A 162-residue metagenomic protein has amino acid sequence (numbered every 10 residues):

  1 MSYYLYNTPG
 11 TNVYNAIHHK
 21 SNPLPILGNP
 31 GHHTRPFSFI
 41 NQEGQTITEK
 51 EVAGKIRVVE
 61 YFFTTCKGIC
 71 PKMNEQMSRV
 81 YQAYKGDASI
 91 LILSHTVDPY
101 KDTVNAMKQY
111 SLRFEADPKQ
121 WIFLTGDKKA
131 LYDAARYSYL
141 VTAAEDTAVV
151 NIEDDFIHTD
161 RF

Functional and structural regions predicted by a protein language model:
M1-P36: N-terminal targeting signals for export/organelle localization
T11-I17, P36, W121-K129, T159-R161: Periplasmic c-type cytochrome electron-transfer domains
N29, T48-K50, D154-D155: Short secondary-structure boundary/capping segments
H32-T34, K55-I56, F156-T159: Short, small/polar residue-rich loop motifs at catalytic or cofactor-binding pockets
N41-Q42: Short, acidic, Ser/Thr-enriched surface-loop or helix-capping motifs
I47-M77, L93: Short active-site neighborhood of thiol/selenol oxidoreductases, capturing the structured segment around
N74-A134: Structural microenvironment flanking redox-active thiols in thiol-disulfide oxidoreductases
K128-F162: Thiol/disulfide oxidoreductase modules built on the thioredoxin-like
